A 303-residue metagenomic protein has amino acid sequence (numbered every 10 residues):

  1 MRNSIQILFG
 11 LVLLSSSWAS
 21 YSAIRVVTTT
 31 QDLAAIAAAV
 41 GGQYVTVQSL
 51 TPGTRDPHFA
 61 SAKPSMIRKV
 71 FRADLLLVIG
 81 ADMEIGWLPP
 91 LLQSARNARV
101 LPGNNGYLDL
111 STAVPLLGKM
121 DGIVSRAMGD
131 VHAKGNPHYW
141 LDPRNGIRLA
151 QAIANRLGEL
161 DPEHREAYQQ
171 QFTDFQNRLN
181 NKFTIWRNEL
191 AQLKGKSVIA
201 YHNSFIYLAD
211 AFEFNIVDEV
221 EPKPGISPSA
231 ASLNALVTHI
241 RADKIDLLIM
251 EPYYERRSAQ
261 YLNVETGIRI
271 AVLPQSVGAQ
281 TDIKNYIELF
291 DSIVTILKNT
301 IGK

Functional and structural regions predicted by a protein language model:
M1-L8: Bacterial N-terminal signal peptides that target proteins for export
G10, S20-Y21: Cleavable N-terminal signal peptides
L14-S17: N-terminal signal peptide c-region/cleavage motif recognized by signal peptidases
Y21-K303: Extracytoplasmic metal-acquisition and chelation regions
